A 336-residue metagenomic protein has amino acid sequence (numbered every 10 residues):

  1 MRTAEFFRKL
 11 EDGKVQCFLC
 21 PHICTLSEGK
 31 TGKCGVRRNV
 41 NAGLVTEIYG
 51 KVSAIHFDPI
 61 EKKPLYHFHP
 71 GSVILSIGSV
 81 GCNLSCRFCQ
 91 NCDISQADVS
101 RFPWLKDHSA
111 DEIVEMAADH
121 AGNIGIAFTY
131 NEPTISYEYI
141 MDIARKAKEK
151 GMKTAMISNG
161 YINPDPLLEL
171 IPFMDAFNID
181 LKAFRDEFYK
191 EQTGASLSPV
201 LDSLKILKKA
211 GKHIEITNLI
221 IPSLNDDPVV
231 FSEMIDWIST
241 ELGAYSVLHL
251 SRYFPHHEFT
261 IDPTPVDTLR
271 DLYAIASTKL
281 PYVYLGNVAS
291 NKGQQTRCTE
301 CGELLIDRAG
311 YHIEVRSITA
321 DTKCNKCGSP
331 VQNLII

Functional and structural regions predicted by a protein language model:
M1-E28, L224-I336: Auxiliary Fe-S-binding modules of radical SAM enzymes
M1-E61: Ferredoxin-type iron-sulfur electron-transfer modules and their immediate structural context
L19, K33-V36, G81-L84, F88 (+2 more regions): Short, cysteine/histidine-rich loop/knuckle motifs that typically chelate Zn2+
I23-E47, N91-F102, L305-H312, V331-I336: Iron-sulfur (Fe-S) cluster-binding segments and ferredoxin-like electron-carrier domains, especially [2Fe-2S]
N39-A176: Conserved Radical SAM active-site core
L75, I126, T154-M156, F177-I179 (+3 more regions): Hydrophobic faces of well-ordered beta-strands that scaffold small-molecule active sites in alpha/beta enzyme cores
S95-Q96, P133-I135, G160-L167, F177-T193 (+3 more regions): Conserved radical SAM core fold
A118-K146, R185-L201, N218-E233, S239: Conserved glycine-rich "GG(E/T)P / GGGxP" loop and the immediately following alpha-helix in the radical SAM core
